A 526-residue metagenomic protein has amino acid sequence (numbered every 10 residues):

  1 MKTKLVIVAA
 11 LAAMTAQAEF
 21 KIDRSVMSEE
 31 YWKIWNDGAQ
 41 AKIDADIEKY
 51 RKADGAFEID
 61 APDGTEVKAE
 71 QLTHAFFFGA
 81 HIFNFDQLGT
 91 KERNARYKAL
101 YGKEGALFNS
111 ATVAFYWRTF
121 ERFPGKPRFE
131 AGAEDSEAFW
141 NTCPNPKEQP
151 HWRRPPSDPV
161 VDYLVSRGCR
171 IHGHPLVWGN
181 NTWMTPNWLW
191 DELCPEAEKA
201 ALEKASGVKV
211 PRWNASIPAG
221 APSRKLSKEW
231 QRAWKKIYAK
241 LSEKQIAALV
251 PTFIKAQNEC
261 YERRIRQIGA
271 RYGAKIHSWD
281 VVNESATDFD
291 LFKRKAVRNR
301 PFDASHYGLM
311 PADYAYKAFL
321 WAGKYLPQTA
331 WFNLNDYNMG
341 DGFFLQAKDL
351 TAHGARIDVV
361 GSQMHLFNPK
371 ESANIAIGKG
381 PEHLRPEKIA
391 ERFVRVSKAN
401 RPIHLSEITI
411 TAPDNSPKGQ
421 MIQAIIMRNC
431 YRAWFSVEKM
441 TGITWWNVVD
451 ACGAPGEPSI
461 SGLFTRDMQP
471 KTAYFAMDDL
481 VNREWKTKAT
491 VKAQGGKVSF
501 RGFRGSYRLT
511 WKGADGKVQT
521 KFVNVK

Functional and structural regions predicted by a protein language model:
E19-L88, S110, F123-E130, H151 (+5 more regions): Beta-strand-rich domain onsets/edges
R24-V26, Y31-K33, W190-S223, A233 (+11 more regions): Aromatic-rich peripheral "rim/lid" segments of glycoside hydrolase catalytic domains that contact and position glycan
F57, A111, L164, I268 (+5 more regions): Conserved, mostly hydrophobic/aromatic
G79, H277-E284, L309-F343, H404-T409 (+1 more regions): Aromatic-lined carbohydrate-recognition surfaces of secreted/lumenal glycan-active proteins
L88-A95, D290-R294, A318, M339-G354: Distinct, well-ordered alpha-helical segments
T90-A106, S499-R508: Short Pro-Gly-centered beta-turn/loop motif in secreted/extracellular proteins
E104-F108, V113-S242, A248, C260 (+3 more regions): Aromatic-lined substrate-binding rim segments of carbohydrate-active enzymes
N333-Q363, I422, G453: Substrate-binding cleft/loops of secretory-pathway carbohydrate-active enzymes
